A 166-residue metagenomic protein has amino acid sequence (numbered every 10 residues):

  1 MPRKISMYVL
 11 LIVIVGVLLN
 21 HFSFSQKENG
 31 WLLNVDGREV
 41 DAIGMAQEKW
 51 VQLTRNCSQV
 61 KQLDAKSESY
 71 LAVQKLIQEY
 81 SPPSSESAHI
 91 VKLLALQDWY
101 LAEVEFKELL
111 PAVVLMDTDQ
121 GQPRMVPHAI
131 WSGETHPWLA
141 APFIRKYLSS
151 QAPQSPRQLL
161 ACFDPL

Functional and structural regions predicted by a protein language model:
K4-S23: Hydrophobic membrane-insertion alpha-helices, especially the h-region of bacterial N-terminal signal peptides
S23-K49: Ser/Thr/Pro/Gly-rich low-complexity linker/stalk segments immediately outside membranes or between
I43, V51-L53, S67, I130-L166: C-terminal partner/receptor-binding element of secreted or periplasmic proteins
R55-A88: Short, non-transmembrane alpha-helical segments in secretory-pathway proteins
P83-L94, R157-D164: Short glycine-rich, low-complexity/disordered patches
A88-T118: Exposed beta-strand-loop-beta-strand "reactive/processing" segments of non-cytosolic proteins
P111-W131: A short, surface-exposed beta-strand/turn
